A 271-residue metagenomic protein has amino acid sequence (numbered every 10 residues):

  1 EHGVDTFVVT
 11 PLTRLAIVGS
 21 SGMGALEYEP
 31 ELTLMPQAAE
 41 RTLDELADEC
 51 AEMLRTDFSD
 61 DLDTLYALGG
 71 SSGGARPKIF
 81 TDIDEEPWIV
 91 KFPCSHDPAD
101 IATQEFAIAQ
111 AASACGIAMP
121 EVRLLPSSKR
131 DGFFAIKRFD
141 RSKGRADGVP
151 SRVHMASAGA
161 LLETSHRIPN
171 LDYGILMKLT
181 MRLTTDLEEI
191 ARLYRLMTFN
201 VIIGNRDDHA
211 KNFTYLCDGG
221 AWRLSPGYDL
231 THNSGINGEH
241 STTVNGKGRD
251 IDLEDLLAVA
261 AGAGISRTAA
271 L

Functional and structural regions predicted by a protein language model:
E1-A210, T214-L271: Phosphate/dinucleotide-binding and metal-coordinating scaffold of catalytic cores in nucleotide-dependent enzymes
